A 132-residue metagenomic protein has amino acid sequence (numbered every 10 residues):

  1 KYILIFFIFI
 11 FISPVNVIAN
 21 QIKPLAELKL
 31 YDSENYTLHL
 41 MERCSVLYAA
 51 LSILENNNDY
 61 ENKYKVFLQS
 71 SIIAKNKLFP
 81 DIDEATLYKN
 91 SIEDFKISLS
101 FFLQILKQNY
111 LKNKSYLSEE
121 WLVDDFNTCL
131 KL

Functional and structural regions predicted by a protein language model:
Y2-S13: Sec-dependent N-terminal signal peptides
P14-A19: Sec/Tat signal peptide C-region and signal peptidase I cleavage site
N20-E34: N-terminal low-complexity, intrinsically disordered segments
L30-D81: Short N-proximal segments of mature Sec-exported proteins
F67-L132: Compact alpha-helical subdomains of small soluble proteins
